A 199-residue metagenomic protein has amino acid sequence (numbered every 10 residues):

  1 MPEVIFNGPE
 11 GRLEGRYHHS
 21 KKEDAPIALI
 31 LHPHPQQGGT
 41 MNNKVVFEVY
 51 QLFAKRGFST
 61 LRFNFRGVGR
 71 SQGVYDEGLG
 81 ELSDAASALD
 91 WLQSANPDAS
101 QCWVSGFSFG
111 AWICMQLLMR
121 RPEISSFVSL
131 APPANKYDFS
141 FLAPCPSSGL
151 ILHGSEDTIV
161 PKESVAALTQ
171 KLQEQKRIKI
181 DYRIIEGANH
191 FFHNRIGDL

Functional and structural regions predicted by a protein language model:
M1-E23: N-terminal cap/lid segment of alpha/beta-hydrolase-fold proteins
K21-N64: Short, surface-exposed "cap/lid" segments of acyl-processing enzymes
V45, Y75-N96: Alpha/beta-hydrolase active-site loop
N96-F107: Alpha/beta-hydrolase fold nucleophile elbow
G106-C114: Gly/Ala-rich beta-loop-alpha elbow adjacent to hydrolase catalytic centers
C145, L150-H153, D157: Short beta-strand/loop motif that positions the catalytic acidic residue of the alpha/beta-hydrolase fold
E156-V160, H190-F191: Acidic catalytic loop of the alpha/beta-hydrolase fold
Q175-L199: C-terminal catalytic histidine-bearing segment of alpha/beta-hydrolase fold enzymes
